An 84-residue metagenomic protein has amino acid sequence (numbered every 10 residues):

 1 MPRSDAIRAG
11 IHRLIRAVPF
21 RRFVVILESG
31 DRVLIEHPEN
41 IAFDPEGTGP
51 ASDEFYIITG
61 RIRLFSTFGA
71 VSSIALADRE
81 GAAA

Functional and structural regions predicted by a protein language model:
M1-A84: Motif-centric detector for short Cys/His coordination patterns
